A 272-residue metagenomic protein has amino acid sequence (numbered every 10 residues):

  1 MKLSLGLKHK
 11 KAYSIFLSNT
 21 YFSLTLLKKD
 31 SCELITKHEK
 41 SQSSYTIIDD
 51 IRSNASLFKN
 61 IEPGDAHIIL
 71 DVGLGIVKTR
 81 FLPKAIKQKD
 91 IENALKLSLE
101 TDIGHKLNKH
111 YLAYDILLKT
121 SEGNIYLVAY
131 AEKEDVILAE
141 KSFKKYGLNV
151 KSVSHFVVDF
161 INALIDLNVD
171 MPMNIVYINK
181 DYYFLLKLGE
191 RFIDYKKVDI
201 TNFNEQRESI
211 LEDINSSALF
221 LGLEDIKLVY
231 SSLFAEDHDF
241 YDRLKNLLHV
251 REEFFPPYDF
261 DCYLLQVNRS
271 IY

Functional and structural regions predicted by a protein language model:
M1-Y272: Hydrophobic/aromatic-enriched cytosolic interaction surfaces used to assemble or bind macromolecules
